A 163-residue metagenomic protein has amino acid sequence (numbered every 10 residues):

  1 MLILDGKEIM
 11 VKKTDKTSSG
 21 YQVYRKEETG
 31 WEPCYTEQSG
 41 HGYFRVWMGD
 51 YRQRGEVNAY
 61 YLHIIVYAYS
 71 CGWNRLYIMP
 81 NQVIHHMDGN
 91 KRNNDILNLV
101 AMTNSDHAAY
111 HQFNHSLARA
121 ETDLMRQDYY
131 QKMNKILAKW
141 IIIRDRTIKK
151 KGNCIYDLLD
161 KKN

Functional and structural regions predicted by a protein language model:
M1-I78, K91-I96, A101-L137, I141-L159: Conserved recognition-core residues within compact binding domains
K162-N163: Short acidic DE-rich linear segments
